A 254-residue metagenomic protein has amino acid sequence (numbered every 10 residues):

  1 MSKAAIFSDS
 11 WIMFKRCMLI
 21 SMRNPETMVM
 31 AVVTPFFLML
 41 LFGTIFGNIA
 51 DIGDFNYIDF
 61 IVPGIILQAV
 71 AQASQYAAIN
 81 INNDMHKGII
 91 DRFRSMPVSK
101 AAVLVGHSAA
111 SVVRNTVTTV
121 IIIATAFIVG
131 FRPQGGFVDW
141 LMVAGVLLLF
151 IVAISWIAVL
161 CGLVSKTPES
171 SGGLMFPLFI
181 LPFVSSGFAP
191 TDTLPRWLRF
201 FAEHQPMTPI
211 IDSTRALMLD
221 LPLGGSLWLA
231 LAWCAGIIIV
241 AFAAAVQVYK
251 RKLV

Functional and structural regions predicted by a protein language model:
M1-F14, I154, W197-T208: Short, membrane-interfacial amphipathic segments enriched in basic
M1-T34: Aromatic- and glycine-rich beta-strand/loop motifs that create alpha-glucan
I20, Q134, S185-V240: Membrane-interfacial helix-loop-helix junctions in multi-pass membrane proteins
P25-E26, I58-D59, A101, E169 (+2 more regions): Residues that define the loop-to-transmembrane-helix transition and helix capping in multi-pass membrane transporters
F37-F42, I58-V129, F176-P182: Hydrophobic alpha-helical transmembrane segments of multi-pass membrane transport proteins
F42-I49, G162-H204, T208: Transmembrane helix segments
K100-F176, P222-V246: Alpha-helical transmembrane segments and their short interhelical loops
Q247-V254: Short cytosolic juxtamembrane segments of multi-pass membrane proteins
